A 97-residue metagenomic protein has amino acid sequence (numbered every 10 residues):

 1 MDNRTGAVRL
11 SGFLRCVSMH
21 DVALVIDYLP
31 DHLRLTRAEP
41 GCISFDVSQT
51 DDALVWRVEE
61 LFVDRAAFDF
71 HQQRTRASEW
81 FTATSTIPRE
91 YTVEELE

Functional and structural regions predicted by a protein language model:
M1-N3, S18, F70: Alpha-helix initiation/capping motif
M1-V8, V47-L54, W80-E97: Glycine-rich beta-strand-turn "strand-cap" elements at beta-sheet edges
V8-R15, D46-Q72: Short, well-ordered beta-strand segments in beta-rich or mixed alpha/beta enzyme and ligand-binding folds
R15-V25: Short, surface-exposed ligand-recognition loops at beta-strand->loop->(often short) alpha-helix junctions that present
V25-I26, Q72: Amphipathic, non-transmembrane alpha-helical scaffold segments
L35-C42, L61-E94: An amphipathic, aromatic/His-enriched active-site/gating alpha helix that lines ligand/cofactor pockets
